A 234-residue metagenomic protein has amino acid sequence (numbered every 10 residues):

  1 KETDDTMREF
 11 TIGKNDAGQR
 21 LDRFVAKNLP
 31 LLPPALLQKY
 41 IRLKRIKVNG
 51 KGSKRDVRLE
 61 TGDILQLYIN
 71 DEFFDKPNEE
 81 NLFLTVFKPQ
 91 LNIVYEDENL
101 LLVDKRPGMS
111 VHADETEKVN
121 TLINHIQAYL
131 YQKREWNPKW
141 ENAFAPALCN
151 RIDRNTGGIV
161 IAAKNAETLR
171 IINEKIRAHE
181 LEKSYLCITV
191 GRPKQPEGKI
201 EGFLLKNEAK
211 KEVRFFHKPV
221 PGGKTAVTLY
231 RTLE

Functional and structural regions predicted by a protein language model:
K1-E234: RNA pseudouridine synthases
